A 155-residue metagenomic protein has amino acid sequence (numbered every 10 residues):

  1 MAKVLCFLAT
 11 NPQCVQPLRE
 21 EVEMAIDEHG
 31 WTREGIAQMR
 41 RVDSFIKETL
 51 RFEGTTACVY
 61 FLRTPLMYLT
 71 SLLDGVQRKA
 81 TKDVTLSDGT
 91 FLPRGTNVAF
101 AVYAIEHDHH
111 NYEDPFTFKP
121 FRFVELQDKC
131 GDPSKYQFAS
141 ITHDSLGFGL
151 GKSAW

Functional and structural regions predicted by a protein language model:
M1-E23, T49: Central I-helix of cytochrome P450 enzymes
M1-L5, F45, A101, G149-L150: Short, hydrophobic/aromatic alpha-helical segments in well-folded domains
L18, V22, T49, L92-V98 (+2 more regions): Structural signal for hydrophobic/aromatic residues that build the beta-strand cores of folded beta-sheet domains
E21-A25, P65-L66, T81-K82, E113-E125: Active/binding-pocket-proximal capping segment
E28-T90, T96: Conserved cytochrome P450 K-helix E-x-x-R motif and the immediately C-terminal K′/meander segment
F61-T64, L69, A80, A101-A104 (+2 more regions): Active-site proximal loops enriched in glycine and acidic residues that flank catalytic Cys/His/Asp and coordinate
F100-Y136, F148: Conserved cytochrome P450 K-helix/beta-meander segment immediately N-terminal to the heme-binding cysteine loop
Q137-W155: Cytochrome P450 heme-iron axial ligand motif
